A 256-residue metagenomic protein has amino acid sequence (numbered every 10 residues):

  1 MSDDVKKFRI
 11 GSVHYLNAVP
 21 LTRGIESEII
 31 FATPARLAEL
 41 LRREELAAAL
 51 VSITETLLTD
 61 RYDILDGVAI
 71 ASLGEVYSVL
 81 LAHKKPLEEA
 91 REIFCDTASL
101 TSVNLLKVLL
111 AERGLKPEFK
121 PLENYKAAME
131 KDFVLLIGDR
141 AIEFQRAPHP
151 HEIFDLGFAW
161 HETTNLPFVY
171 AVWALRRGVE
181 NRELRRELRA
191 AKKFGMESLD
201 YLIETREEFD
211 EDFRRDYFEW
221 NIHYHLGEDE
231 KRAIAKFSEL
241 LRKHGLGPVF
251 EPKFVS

Functional and structural regions predicted by a protein language model:
M1-S256: Domain-level signature for soluble enzymes in the chorismate/prephenate branch of the shikimate pathway
